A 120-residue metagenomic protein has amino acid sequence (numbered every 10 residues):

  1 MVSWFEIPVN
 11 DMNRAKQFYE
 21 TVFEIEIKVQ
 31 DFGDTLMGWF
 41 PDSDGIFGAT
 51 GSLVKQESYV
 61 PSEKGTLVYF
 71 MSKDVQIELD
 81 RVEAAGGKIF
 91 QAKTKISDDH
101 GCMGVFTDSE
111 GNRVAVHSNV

Functional and structural regions predicted by a protein language model:
M1, V60-G65, D98: Short glycine-enriched loop/turn motifs at secondary-structure junctions
V2, E6-G48, S97: Core segments of cupin and vicinal oxygen chelate
S3, I7, K28-D31, L79 (+1 more regions): Vicinal oxygen chelate
A15-Y19, V82, G111: Conserved active-site tyrosine of GNAT-family acetyltransferases
L36-G38, T66, H100-G104: Short beta-strand micro-motifs in enzyme catalytic cores
G45-G51, N112-V114: Short, charged/polar, Gly/Pro-enriched secondary-structure boundary elements
L53-Q56, N119: Acetyl-CoA-dependent GNAT
P61-A85: Mid-chain, well-packed structural core segment of small domains
